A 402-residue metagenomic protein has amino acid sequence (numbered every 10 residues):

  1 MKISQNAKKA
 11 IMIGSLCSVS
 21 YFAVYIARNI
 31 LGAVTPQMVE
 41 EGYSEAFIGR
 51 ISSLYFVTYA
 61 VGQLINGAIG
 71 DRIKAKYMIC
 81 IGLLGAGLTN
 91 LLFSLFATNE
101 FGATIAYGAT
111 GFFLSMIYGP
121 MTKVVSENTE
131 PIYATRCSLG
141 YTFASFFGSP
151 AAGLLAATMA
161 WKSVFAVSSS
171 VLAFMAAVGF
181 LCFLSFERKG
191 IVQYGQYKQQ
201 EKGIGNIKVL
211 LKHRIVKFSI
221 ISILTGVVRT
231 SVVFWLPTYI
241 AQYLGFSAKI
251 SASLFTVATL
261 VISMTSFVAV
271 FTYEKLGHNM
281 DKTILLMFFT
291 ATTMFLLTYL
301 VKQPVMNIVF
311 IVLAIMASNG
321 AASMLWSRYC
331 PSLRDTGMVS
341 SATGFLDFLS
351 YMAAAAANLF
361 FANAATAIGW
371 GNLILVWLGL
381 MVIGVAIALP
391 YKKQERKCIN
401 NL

Functional and structural regions predicted by a protein language model:
M1-A7, E187-F218: Juxtamembrane intracellular "pre-TM" segments in multi-pass secondary transporters
L31-G32, H213-F267: Extracytoplasmic gate region of multi-pass secondary transporters
V61-T98: Conserved MFS/SLC helix-loop-helix module at the cytosolic interface between two early adjacent transmembrane helices
Q63-K74, S266-H278, A365: Helix-to-loop junctions at the C-terminal end of transmembrane segments in multipass secondary transporters
A106-F143: Cytoplasmic helix-loop-helix junction between adjacent transmembrane helices in 12-TM secondary transporters
Y141-E187: Helix-loop-helix hairpin linking two adjacent transmembrane segments in secondary transporters
N279-L325: C-terminal transmembrane helical hairpin of 12-TM major facilitator-type secondary transporters
L333-I368: A late C-terminal transmembrane helix in Major Facilitator Superfamily
